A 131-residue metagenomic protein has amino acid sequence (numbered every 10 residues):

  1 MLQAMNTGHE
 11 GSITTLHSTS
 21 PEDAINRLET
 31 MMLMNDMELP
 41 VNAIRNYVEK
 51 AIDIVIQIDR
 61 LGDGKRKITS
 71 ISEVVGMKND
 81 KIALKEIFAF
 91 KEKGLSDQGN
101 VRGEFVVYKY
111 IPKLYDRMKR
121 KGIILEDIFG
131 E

Functional and structural regions predicted by a protein language model:
M1-N79: Conserved P-loop NTPase nucleotide-binding/switch module
G64-E131: NTP-binding/hydrolysis catalytic cores, primarily Walker-type P-loop NTPases
